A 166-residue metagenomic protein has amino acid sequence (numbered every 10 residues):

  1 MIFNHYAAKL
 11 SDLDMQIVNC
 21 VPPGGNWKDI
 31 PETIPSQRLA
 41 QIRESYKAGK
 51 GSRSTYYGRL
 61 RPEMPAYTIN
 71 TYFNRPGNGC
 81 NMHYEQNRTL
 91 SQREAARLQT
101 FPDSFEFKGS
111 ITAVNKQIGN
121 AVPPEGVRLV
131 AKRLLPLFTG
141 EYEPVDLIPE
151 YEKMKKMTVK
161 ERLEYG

Functional and structural regions predicted by a protein language model:
M1-G166: C-terminal target-recognition/interaction regions appended to catalytic cores
